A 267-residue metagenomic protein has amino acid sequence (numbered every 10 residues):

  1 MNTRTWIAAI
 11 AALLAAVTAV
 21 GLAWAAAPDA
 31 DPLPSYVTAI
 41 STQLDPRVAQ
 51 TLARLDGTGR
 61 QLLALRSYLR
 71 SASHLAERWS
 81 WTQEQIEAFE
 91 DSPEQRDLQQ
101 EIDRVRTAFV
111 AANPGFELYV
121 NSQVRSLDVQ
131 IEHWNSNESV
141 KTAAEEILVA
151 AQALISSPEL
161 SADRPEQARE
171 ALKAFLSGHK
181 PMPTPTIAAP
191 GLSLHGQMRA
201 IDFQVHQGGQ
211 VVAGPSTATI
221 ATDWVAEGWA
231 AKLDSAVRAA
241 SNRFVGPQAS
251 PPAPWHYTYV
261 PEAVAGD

Functional and structural regions predicted by a protein language model:
N2-A9, V17-W255, V260-D267: Extracytoplasmic cell-surface/polysaccharide-interacting catalytic and binding patches
